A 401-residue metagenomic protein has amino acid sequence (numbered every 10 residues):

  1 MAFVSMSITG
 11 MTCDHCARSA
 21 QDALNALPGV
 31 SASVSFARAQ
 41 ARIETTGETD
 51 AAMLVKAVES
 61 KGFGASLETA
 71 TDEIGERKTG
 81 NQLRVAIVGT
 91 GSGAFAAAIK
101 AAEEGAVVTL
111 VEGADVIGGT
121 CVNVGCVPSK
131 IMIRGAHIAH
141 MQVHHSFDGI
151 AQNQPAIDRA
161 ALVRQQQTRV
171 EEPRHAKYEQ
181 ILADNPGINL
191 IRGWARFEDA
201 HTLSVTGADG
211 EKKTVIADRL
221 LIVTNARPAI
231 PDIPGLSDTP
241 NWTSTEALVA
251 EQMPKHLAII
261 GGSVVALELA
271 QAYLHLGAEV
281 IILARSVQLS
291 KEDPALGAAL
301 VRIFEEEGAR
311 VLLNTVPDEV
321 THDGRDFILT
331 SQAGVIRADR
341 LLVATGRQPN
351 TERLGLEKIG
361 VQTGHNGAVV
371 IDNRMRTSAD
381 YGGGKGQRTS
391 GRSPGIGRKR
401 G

Functional and structural regions predicted by a protein language model:
M1-A86: Flexible metal-binding regulatory segments at protein termini and peripheral loops
N25, A98, A102, A270 (+1 more regions): Gly/Ala-rich phosphate-binding loop of Rossmann-like dinucleotide-binding domains, activating on the conserved
E76-G91, M253-S263: Beta1/beta-strand and adjacent pyrophosphate-binding region of the FAD-binding site in flavoprotein oxidoreductases
N81-Q82, S92, I99-M253, S286-S290 (+5 more regions): Glycine-rich flavin
V85-I87, V108, N241, L257 (+2 more regions): Conserved hydrophobic helix-helix packing surfaces used for dimerization/oligomerization
A86-V88, A195, L203, T214-N225 (+4 more regions): Short hydrophobic core segments
S237-Q252, I336, R340-G401: FAD-site-proximal beta/loop scaffold in flavoenzymes
E251-E292: Rossmann-like NAD(P)H-binding beta-loop-alpha module
